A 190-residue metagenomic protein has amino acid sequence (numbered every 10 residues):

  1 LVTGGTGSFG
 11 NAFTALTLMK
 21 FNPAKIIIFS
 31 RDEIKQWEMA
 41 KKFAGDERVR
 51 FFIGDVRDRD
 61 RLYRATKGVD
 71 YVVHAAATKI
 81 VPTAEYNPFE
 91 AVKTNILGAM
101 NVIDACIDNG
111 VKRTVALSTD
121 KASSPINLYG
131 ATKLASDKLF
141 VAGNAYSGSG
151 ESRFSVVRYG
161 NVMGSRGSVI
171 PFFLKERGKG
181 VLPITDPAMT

Functional and structural regions predicted by a protein language model:
L1-F21: N-terminal Rossmann NAD(P)H-binding glycine-rich loop of SDR-like oxidoreductase domains
F21-K35: Conserved glycine-rich Rossmann-like NAD(P)H-binding loop of the short-chain dehydrogenase/reductase
S30, F52-I53, K93: Conserved residues in the N-terminal Rossmann fold of short-chain dehydrogenase/reductase
I34, R57, L97: Adenine-nucleotide cofactor-binding loop residues
K41-G45, R50-Y71: Conserved Rossmann-fold cofactor-binding substructure of NAD(P)-dependent oxidoreductases
F51, A116, V156-R158: Conserved beta-strand scaffold in the Rossmann-like NAD(H)/NADP(H)-binding core of dehydrogenases/reductases
Y71-H74, T78-K138, A142, S152-F154: Conserved Rossmann-fold NAD(P)-dependent oxidoreductase catalytic core, especially the SDR/UDP-sugar
L128, L134-T190: NAD(P)-dependent short-chain dehydrogenase/reductase
